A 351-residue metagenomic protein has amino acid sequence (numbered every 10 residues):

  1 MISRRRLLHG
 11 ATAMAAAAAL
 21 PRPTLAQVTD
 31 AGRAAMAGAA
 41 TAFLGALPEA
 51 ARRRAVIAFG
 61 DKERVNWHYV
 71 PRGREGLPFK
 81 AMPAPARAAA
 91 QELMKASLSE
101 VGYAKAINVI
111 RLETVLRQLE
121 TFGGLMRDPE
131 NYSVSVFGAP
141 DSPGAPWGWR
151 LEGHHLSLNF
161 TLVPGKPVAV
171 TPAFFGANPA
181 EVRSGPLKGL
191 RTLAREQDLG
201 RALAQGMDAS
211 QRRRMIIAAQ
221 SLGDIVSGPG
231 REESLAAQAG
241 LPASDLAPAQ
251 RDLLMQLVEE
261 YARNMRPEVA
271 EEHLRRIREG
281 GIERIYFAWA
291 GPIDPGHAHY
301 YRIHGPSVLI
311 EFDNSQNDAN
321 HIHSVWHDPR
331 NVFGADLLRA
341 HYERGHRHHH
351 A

Functional and structural regions predicted by a protein language model:
M1-A15: N-terminal secretory signal peptides and thylakoid transit peptides that target proteins across membranes
Q27-E49, R54-V70, R74-S99, A104-L193 (+1 more regions): A cross-kingdom marker for long, charged
